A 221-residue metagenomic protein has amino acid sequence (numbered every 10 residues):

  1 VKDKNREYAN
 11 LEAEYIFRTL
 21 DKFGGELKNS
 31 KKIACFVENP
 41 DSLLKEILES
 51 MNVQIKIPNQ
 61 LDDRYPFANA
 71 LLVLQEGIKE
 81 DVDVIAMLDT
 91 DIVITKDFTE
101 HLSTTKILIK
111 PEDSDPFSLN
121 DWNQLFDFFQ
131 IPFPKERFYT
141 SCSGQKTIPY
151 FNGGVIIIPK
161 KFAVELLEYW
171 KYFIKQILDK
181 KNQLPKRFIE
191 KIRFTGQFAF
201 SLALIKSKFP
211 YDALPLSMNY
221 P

Functional and structural regions predicted by a protein language model:
V1-Y65, K79-D81: N-terminal anchoring/stem segment of glycosyltransferases
K4-R6, N39-P40, I92-V93, D113-P116 (+2 more regions): Short, solvent-exposed loop/turn segments at secondary-structure junctions
L11-E14, R18, A68-L72, F194-F198 (+1 more regions): A structural signal for well-ordered alpha-helical segments within the folded catalytic domains of diverse enzymes
A34, I85-D89, I94, I109 (+2 more regions): A structural signal for short, well-ordered beta-strand segments and their strand-loop junctions that often border
M51, A70, L88, F151-N152 (+1 more regions): Residues that flank catalytic or metal-binding motifs in active/ligand-binding sites
N59-L88, V93-K96, E100, I107-E112 (+1 more regions): A conserved donor-nucleotide-binding helix/loop in the catalytic core of Leloir-type glycosyltransferases
I94-F133: Conserved donor-nucleotide/metal-binding helix-loop-beta segment in metal-dependent transferases, i.e., the alpha-helix
F138, C142-P221: Catalytic core and acceptor-binding pocket of nucleotide-sugar-dependent glycosyltransferases
